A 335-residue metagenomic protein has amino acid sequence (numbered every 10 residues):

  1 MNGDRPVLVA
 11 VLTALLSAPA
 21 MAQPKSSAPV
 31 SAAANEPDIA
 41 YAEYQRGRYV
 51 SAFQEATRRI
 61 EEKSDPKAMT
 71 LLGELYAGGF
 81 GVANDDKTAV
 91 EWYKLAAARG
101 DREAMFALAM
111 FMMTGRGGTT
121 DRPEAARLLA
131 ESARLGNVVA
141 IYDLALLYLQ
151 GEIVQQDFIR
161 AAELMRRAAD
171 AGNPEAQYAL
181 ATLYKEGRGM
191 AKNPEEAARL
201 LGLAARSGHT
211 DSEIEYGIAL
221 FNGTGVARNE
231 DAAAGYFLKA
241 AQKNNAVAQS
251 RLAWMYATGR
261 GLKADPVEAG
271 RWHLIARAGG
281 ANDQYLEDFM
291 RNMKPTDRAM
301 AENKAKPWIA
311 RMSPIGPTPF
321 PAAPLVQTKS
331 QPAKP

Functional and structural regions predicted by a protein language model:
M1-L8: Bacterial N-terminal signal peptides that target proteins for export
V9-A18: Bacterial N-terminal signal peptides
S17-E74, P314-P321, P332-P335: N-terminal leader/linker segments that initiate helical-solenoid repeat arrays
K25-A28, R277-P335: Terminal, low-structured helical/coil segments at or just beyond the last alpha-helical repeat
S31-A32, E36, Y44, R48 (+18 more regions): Short helix-capping/linker turns of helical repeat alpha-solenoids
E36-E43, E55-R59, M69-G78, A107-T114 (+8 more regions): Hydrophobic face of amphipathic alpha-helices that form TPR/SEL1-like repeat modules and related alpha-solenoid
G47-S51, A83-W92, T119-L128, Q155-L164 (+3 more regions): Structural signature of tandem alpha-helical TPR/SEL1-like repeats, specifically the intra-repeat loop/turn
